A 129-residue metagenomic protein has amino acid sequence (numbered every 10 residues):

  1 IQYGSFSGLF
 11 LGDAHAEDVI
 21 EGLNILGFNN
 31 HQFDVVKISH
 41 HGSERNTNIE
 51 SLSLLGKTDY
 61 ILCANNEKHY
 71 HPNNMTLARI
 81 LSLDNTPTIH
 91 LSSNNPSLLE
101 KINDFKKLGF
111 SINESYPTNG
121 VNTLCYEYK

Functional and structural regions predicted by a protein language model:
I1-F28, Y116-K129: Core dinuclear metal-dependent hydrolase active-site scaffold
V19-D104: Cap/insert and terminal regions of metallo-dependent hydrolase folds
I89, P96-K129: A short C-terminal boundary segment appended to hydrolase-like catalytic domains
